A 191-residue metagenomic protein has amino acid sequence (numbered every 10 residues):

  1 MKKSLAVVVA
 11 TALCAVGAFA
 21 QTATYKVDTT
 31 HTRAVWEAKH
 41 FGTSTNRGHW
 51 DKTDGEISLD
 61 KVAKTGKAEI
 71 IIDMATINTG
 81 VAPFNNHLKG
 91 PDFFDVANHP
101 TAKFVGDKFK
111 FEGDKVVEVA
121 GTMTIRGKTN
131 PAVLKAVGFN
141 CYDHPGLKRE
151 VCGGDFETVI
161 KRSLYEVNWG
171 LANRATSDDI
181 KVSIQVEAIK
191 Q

Functional and structural regions predicted by a protein language model:
M1-V8: Bacterial N-terminal signal peptides that target proteins for export
T11-A12: Repetitive helical segments and hydrophobic/amphipathic motifs
A15-G17: N-terminal signal peptide c-region/cleavage motif recognized by signal peptidases
A20-Q191: Low-complexity, acidic/polar, glycine-enriched regions of mature
